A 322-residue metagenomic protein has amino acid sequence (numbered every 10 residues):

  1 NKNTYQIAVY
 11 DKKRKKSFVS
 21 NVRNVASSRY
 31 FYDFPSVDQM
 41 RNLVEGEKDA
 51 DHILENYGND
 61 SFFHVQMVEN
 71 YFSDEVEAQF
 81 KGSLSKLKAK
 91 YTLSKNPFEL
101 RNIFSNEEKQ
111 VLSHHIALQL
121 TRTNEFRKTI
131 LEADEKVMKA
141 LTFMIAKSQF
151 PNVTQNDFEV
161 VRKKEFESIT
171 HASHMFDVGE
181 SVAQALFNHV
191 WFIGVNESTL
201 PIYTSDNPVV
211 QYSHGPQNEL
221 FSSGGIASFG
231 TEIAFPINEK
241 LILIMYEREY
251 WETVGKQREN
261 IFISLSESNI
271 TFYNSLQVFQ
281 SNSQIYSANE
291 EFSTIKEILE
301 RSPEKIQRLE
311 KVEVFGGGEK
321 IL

Functional and structural regions predicted by a protein language model:
K2-L322: Alpha-helical structural context detector biased toward long hydrophobic helices
